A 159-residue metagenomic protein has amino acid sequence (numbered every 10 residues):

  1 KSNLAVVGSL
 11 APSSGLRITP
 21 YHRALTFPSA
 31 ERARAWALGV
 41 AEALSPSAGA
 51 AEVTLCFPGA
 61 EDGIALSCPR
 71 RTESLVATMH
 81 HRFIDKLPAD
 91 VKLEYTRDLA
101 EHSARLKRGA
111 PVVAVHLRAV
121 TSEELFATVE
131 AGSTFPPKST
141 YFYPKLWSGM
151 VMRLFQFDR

Functional and structural regions predicted by a protein language model:
K1-R159: Surface-exposed, charge/polar-rich loops and edge strands
